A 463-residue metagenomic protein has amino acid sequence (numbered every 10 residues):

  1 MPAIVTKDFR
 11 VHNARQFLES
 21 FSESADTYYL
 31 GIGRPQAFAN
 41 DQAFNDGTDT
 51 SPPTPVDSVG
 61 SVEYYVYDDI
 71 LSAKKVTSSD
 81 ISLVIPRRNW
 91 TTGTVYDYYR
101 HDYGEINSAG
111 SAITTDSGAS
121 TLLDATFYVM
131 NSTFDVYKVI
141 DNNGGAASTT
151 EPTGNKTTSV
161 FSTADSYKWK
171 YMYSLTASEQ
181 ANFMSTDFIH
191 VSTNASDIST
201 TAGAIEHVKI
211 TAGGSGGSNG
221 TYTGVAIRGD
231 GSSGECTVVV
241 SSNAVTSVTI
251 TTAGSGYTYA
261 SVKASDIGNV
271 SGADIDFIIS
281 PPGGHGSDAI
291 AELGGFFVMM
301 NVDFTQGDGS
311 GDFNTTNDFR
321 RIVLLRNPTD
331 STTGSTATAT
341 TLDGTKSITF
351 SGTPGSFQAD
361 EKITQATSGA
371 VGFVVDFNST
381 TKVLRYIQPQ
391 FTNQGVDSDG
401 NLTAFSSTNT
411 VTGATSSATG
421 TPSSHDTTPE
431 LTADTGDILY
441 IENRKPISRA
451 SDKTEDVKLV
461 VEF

Functional and structural regions predicted by a protein language model:
M1-A147, T153-T193, D312-S347, G355-S356 (+6 more regions): Extended assembly-interface regions of large multimeric machines
T163-F463: Conserved, function-critical positions that sit in or immediately flank catalytic and ligand-binding motifs
